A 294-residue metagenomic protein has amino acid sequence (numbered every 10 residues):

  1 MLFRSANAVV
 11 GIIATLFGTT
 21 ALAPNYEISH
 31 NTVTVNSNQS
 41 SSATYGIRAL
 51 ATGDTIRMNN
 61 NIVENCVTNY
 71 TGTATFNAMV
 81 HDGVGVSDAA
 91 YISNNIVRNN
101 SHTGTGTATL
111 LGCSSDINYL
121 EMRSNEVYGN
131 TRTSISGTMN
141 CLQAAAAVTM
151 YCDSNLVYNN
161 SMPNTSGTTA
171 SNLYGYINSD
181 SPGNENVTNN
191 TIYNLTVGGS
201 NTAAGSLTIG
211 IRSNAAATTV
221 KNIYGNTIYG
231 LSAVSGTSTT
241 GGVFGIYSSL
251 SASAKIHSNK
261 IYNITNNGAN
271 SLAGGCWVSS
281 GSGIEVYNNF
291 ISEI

Functional and structural regions predicted by a protein language model:
M1-S5, L22-S37, D54-N69, S87-S101 (+6 more regions): Right-handed parallel beta-helix
S5-T20, Q39-A51, T71-V84, T103-S115 (+5 more regions): Extracellular beta-strand/beta-solenoid scaffold signature
